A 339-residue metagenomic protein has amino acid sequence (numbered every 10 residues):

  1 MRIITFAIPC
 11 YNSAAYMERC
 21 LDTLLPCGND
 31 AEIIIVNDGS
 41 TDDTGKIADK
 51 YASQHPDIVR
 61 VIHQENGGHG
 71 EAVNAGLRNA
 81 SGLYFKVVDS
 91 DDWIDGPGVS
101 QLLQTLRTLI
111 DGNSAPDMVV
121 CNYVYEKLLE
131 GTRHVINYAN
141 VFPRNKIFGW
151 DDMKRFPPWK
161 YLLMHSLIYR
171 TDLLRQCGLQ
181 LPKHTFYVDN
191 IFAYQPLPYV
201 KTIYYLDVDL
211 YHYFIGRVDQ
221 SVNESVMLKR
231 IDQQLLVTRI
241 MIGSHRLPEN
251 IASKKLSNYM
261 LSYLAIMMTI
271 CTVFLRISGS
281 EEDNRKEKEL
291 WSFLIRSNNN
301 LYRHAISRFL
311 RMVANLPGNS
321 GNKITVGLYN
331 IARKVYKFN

Functional and structural regions predicted by a protein language model:
N12-P26: Short, well-formed alpha-helical segments that are part of the catalytic scaffolds of diverse glycosyltransferases
T23, N37-K46, G67-G68: A conserved acidic beta->alpha catalytic loop
A31-G39, R60-E65, D89-S90: Short beta-strand/loop segment that forms part of the nucleotide-sugar
Q64-A80: Glycine-rich, basic loop-to-helix element that forms the pyrophosphate-binding segment of sugar-nucleotide handling
H69, D92-I203, I215-M227: Donor-binding/catalytic cores of nucleotide-activated saccharide and glycerol-phosphate transferases/polymerases
F85: Short aromatic/hydrophobic "clamp" motif used to bind/position activated sugar donors
V208-R217, N223-I251, M267-N299: Catalytic core of nucleotide-sugar-dependent glycosyltransferases
R276-N339: Membrane-interface aromatic/basic loop that binds lipid-linked glycans or pyrophosphate carriers, typified by
